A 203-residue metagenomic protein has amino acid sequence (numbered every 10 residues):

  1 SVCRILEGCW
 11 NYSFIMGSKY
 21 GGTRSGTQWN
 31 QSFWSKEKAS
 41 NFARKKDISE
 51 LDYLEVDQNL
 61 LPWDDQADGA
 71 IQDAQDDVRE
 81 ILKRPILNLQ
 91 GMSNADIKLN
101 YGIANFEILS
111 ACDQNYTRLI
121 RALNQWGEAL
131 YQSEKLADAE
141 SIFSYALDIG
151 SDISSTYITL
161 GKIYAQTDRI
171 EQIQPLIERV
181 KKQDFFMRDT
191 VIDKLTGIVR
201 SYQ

Functional and structural regions predicted by a protein language model:
V2-I120, S201-Q203: N-terminal alpha-helical interaction modules that lie
A122-L123, Y157: TPR repeat positional signature
A129-L130, Y164, V199: Residue at a conserved register position within TPR or TPR-like alpha-solenoid repeats
S155-T156, D189-V191: TPR alpha-solenoid repeat register
